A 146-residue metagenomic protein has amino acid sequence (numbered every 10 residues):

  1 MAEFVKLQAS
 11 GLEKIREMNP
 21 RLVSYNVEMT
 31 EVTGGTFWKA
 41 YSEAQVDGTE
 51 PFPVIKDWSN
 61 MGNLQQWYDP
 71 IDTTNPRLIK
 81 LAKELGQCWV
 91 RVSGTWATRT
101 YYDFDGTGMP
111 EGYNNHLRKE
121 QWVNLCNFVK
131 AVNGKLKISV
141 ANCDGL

Functional and structural regions predicted by a protein language model:
M1-L146: Non-catalytic accessory regions flanking glycosidase/transglycosidase catalytic cores in CAZymes
